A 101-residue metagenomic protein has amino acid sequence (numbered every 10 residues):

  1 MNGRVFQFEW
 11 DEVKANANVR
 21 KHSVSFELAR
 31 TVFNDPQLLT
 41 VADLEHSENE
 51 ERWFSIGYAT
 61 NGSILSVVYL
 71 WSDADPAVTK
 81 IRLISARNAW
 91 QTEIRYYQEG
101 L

Functional and structural regions predicted by a protein language model:
M1-L101: Ribonuclease/tRNase effector modules and their secretory precursors
